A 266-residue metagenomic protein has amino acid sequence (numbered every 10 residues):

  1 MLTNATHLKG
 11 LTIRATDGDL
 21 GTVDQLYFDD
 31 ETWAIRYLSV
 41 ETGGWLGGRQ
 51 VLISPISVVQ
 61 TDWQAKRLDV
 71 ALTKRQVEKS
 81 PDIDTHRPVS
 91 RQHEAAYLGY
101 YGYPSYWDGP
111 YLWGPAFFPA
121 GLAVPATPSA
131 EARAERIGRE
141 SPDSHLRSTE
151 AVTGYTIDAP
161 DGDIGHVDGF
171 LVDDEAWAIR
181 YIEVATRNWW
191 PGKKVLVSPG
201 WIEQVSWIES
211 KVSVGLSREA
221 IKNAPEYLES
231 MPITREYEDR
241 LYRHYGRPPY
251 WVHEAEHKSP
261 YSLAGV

Functional and structural regions predicted by a protein language model:
M1-V266: Peripheral interaction segments used for macromolecular assembly
